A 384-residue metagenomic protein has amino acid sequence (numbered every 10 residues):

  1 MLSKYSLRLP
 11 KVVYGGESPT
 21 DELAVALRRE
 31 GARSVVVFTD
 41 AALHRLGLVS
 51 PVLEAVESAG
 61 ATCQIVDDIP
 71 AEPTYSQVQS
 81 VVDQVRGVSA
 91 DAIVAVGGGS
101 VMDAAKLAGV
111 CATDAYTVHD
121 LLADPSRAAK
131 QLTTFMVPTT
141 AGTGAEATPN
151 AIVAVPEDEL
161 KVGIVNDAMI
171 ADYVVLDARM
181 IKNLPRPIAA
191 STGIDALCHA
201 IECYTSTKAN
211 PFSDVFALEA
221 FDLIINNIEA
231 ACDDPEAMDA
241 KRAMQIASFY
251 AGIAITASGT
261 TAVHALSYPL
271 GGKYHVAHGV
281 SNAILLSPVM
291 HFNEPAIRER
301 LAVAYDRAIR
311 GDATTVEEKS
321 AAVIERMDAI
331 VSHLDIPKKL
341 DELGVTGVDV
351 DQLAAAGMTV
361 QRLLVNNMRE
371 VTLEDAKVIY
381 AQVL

Functional and structural regions predicted by a protein language model:
M1-V66, V378: An N-terminal, well-structured beta->alpha segment
H44-Y116, A230-K241: N-terminal small/polar loop signature for handling phosphorylated ligands or for N-terminal nucleophile
S76-R179: Glycine/threonine-rich beta-strand-loop-alpha-helix active-site module that forms ligand/phosphate-binding
G142, F249-N282, Q361-L363: Glycine-rich phosphate/pyrophosphate-binding beta-alpha loops
N150-S258, M368: Carboxylate- and glycine-rich phosphate/diphosphate-binding segment that chelates Mg2+/Mn2+
K273-D349: Gly/Pro-rich interdomain helix-loop hinge
G347-L384: Short, amphipathic C-terminal "tail helix"
